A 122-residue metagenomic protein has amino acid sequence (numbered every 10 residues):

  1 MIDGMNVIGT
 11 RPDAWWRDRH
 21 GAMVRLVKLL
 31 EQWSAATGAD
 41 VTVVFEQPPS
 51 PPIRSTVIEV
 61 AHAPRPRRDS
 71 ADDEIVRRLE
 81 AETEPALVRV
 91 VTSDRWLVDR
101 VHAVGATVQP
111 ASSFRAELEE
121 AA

Functional and structural regions predicted by a protein language model:
M1-D3: Short, hydrophobic/glycine-enriched beta-strand segments
N6-A122: Nuclease catalytic cores that cleave nucleic-acid phosphodiester bonds, predominantly acidic two-metal-ion
